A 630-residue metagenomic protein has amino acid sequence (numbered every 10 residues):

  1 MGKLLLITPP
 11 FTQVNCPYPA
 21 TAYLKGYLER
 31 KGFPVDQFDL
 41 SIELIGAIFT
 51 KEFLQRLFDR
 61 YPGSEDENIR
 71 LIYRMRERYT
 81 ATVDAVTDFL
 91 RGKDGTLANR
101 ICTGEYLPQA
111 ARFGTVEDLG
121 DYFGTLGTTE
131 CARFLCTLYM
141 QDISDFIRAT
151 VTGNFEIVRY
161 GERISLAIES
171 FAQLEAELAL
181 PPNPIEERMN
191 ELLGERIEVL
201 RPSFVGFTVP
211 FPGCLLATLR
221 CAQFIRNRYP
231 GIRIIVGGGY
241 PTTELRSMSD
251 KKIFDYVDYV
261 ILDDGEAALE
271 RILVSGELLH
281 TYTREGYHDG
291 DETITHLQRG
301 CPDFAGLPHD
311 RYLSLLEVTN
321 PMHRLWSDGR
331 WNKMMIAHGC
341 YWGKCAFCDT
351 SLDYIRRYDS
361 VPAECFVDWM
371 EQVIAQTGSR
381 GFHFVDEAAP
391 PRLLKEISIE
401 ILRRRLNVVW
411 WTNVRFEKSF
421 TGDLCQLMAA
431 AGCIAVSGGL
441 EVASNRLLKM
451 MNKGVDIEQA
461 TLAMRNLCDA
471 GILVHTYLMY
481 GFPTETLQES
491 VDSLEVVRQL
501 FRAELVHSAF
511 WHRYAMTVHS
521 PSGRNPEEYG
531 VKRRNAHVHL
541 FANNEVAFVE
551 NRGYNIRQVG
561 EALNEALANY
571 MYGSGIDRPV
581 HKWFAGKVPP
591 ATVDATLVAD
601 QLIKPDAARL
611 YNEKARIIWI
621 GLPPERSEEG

Functional and structural regions predicted by a protein language model:
G2-P9, E29-R30, I48-R159, L178 (+1 more regions): Radical SAM enzyme core and accessory elements
L5-F11, T243, V367-L473, F482: Conserved SAM/AdoMet-binding glycine-rich loop
F11-V14, P19-F53, V86-T115, L119 (+4 more regions): Glycine-rich beta-alpha loop elements in corrinoid/cobalamin-binding modules across cobalamin-dependent enzymes
L28, C340, F366, G438: Conserved, mostly hydrophobic/aromatic
D39-F49, P241-D250, R446-M451, Y480-Q488 (+2 more regions): Flexible glycine/acidic-rich beta-alpha junction loops that bind and position SAM and/or redox cofactors in anaerobic
L174-E177, H288-M334: N-terminal [4Fe-4S]-dependent radical SAM core
M248, L424, T484-Q499: Catalytic cores of alpha/beta
W326-E364: Canonical Radical SAM [4Fe-4S] cluster-binding loop centered on the CxxxCxxC motif and its immediate flanking residues
